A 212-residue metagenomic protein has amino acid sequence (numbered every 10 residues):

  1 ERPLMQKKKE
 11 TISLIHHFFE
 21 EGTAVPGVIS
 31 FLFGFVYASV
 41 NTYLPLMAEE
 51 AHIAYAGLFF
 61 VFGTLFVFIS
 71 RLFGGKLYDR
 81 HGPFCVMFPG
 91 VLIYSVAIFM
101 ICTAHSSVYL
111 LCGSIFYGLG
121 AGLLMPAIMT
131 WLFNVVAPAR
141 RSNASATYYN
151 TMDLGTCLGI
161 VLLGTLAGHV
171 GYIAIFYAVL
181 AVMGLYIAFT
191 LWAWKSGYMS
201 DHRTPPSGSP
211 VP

Functional and structural regions predicted by a protein language model:
E1-Q6, Y186-W194: C-terminal membrane-cytosol helix-exit motif in multi-pass small-molecule transporters
E1-S30, G208-P212: Juxtamembrane intracellular "pre-TM" segments in multi-pass secondary transporters
G22-V61, V67: Extracytoplasmic gate region of multi-pass secondary transporters
S70-P83, A167-G168: Helix-to-loop junctions at the C-terminal end of transmembrane segments in multipass secondary transporters
C85-M100, L180: Structural signature of the two symmetry-related core transmembrane helices
L123-V136: Intracellular juxtamembrane helix-capping segments at the cytosolic ends of symmetry-related transmembrane helices
P138-Y148: Loop-to-transmembrane helix entry/capping segments in MFS-fold secondary transporters and related SLC/MFSD carriers
T165-M183: A membrane-interface helix-boundary motif in multi-pass transporters
